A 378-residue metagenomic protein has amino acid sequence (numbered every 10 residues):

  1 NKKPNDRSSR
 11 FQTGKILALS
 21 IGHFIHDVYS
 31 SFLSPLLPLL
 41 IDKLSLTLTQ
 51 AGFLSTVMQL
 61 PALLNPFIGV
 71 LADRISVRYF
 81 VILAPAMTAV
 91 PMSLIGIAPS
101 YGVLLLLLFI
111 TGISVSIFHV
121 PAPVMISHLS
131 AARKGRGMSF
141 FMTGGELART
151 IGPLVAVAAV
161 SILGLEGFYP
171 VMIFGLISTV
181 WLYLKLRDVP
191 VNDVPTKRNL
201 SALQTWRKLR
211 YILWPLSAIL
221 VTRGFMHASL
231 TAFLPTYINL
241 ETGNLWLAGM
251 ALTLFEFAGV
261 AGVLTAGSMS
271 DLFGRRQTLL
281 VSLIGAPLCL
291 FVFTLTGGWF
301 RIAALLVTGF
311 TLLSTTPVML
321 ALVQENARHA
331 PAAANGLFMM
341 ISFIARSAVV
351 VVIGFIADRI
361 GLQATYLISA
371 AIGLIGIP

Functional and structural regions predicted by a protein language model:
L33-S34, Y211-V263: Extracytoplasmic gate region of multi-pass secondary transporters
S45, S76, I97-G102, A131 (+2 more regions): Helix-breaking motifs and short loop linkers at transmembrane-helix boundaries and internal kinks in secondary membrane
T56-G69, T253-T265: Central cavity-lining transmembrane alpha-helices of secondary-active solute carriers, predominantly the Major
L63-Y101: Conserved MFS/SLC helix-loop-helix module at the cytosolic interface between two early adjacent transmembrane helices
L108-G144: Cytoplasmic helix-loop-helix junction between adjacent transmembrane helices in 12-TM secondary transporters
A132, F141-R187: Helix-loop-helix hairpin linking two adjacent transmembrane segments in secondary transporters
S270-M319: C-terminal transmembrane helical hairpin of 12-TM major facilitator-type secondary transporters
R328-R359: A late C-terminal transmembrane helix in Major Facilitator Superfamily
